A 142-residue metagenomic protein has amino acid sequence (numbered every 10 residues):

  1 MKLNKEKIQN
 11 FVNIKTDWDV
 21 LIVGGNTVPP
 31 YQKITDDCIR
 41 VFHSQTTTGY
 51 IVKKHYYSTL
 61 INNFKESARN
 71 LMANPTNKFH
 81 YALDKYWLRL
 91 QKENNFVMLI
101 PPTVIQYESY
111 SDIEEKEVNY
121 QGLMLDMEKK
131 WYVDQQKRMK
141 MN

Functional and structural regions predicted by a protein language model:
M1-N142: An acidic/histidine-cluster motif and surrounding catalytic segment that typifies divalent-metal-assisted enzyme active
